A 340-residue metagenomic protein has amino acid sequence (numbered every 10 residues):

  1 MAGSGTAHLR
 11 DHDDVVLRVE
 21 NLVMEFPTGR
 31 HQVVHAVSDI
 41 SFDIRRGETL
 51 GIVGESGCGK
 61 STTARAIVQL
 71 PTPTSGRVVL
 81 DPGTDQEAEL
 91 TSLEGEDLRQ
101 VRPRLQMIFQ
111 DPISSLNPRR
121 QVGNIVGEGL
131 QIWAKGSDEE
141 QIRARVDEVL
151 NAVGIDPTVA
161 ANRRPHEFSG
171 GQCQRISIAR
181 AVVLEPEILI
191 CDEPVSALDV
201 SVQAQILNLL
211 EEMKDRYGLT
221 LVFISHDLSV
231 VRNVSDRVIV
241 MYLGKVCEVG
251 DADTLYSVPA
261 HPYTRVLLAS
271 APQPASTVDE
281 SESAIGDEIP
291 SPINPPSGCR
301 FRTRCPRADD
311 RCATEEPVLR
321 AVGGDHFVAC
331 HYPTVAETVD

Functional and structural regions predicted by a protein language model:
M1-S257, A269, V335-D340: ABC transporter nucleotide-binding domains
A2-V15, G29, V33, V249-D340: Short catalytic/signature loops enriched in Gly
